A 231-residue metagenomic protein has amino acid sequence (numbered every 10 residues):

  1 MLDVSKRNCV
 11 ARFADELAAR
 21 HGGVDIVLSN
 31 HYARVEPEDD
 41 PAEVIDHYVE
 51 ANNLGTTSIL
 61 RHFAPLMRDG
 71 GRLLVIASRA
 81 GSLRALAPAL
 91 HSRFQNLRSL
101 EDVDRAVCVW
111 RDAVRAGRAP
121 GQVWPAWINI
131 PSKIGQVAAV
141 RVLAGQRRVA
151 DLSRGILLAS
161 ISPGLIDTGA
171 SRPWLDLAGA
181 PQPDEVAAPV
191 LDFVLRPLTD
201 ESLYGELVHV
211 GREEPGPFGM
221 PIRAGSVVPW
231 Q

Functional and structural regions predicted by a protein language model:
M1-N8: Rossmann-fold cofactor-recognition segment
S5, H47-G55, P131: Glycine-rich NAD(P)-binding loop of the Rossmann-fold in SDR/ketoreductase-type enzymes
R12-E16, E43-E50: Active-site Tyr-X3-Lys motif and surrounding loop/helix of classical short-chain dehydrogenase/reductase
G23-V35, N52, G70-S78, A159-S160: Rossmann-fold scaffold of SDR-type NAD(P)-dependent oxidoreductases
A33, P37-P41, D46, R72-L152: Catalytic loop of short-chain dehydrogenase/reductase
G55, I59-F63, M67, A139-V140: Hydrophobic positions on the long internal alpha-helix of Rossmann-like NAD(P)-dependent oxidoreductase domains
S58, S160-T168, L175-Q231: C-terminal helical subdomain
G81-L83, R148-L177: Flexible, glycine-rich beta-alpha linker
